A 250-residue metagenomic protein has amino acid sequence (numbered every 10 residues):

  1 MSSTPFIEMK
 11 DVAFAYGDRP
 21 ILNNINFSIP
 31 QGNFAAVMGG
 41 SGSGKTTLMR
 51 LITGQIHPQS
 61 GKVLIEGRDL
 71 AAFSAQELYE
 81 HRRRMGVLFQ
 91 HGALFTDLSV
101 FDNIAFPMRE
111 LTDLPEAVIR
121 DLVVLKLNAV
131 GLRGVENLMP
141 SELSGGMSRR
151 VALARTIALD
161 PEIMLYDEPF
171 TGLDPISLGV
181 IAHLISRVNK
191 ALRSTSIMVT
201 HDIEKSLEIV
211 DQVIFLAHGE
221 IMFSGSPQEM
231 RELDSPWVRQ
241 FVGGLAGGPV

Functional and structural regions predicted by a protein language model:
M38-G40: The feature captures the beta-strand-to-loop junction immediately N-terminal to the Walker
T53: Helix-to-loop junction immediately C-terminal to a conserved catalytic motif
R68-D69, E116-G134: Conserved ABC ATPase "signature" region
L70-G86, E116, M230-D234: ABC ATPase NBD coupling module
M139-L143, M147: Conserved ABC ATPase signature
A158-E162: A short, proline-enriched helix->beta-strand linker immediately N-terminal to the Walker B motif in ABC-type P-loop
M164-D167: Catalytic Walker B motif of ABC-type/P-loop ATPase nucleotide-binding domains
